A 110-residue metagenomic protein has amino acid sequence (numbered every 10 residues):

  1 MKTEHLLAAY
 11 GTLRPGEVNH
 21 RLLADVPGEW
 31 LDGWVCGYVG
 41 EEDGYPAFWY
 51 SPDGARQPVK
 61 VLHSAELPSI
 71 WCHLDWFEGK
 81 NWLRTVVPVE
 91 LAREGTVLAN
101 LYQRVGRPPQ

Functional and structural regions predicted by a protein language model:
M1-Q110: Glycine-aromatic micro-motifs
